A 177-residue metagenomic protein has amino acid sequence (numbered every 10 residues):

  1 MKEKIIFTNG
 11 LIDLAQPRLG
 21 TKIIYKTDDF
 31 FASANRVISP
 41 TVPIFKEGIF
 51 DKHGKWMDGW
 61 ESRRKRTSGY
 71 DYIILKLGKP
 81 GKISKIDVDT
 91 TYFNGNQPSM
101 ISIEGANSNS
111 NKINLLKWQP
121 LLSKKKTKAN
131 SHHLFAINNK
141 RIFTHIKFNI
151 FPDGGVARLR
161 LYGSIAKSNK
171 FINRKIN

Functional and structural regions predicted by a protein language model:
M1-K76, N94, I165-N177: Disordered, acidic Ser/Thr/Pro-rich linker "stalks" and the adjacent N-terminal cap of the next globular domain
F50-W56, S62, K112-A136: Intrinsic, low-complexity N-terminal interaction/targeting segments
Y70, P80, Q119-G155: Beta-sandwich interaction modules
G81-Y92, F148: A short beta-strand element within beta-rich, extracytoplasmic domains of secreted/secretory-pathway proteins
I83, F151-N177: Exposed low-complexity, polar/acidic, P/S/T/G-rich flexible segments that act as propeptides, protease-susceptible
D89, E104-S108, Y162: Predominantly extracellular/luminal cell-surface or secreted proteins
N94-N109: Short, surface-exposed beta-strand/strand-loop-strand elements in extracellular ectodomains
